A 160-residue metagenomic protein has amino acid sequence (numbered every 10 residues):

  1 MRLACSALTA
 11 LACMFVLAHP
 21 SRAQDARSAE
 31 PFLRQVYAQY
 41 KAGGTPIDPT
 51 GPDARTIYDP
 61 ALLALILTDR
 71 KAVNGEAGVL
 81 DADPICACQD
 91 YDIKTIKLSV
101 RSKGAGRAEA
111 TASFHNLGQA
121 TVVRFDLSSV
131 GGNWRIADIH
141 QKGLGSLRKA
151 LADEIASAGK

Functional and structural regions predicted by a protein language model:
M1-A4: Positively charged n-region of N-terminal signal peptides that target proteins for export
S6-V16: Bacterial N-terminal signal peptides
H19-A23: Sec/Tat signal peptide C-region and signal peptidase I cleavage site
Q24, Y58-Q119: Surface-exposed, charged secondary-structure patches
A26-T45: Short, aromatic-enriched amphipathic alpha-helices that serve as compact interaction elements
S28-L33, A54, L147, L151: Stable alpha-helical elements in mature extracytoplasmic
L98, V122-S128: Hydrophobic/aromatic beta-strand elements that line small-molecule binding cavities or substrate pockets in beta-rich
K103-R107, T111, L117-A120, D138-K160: Low-complexity, intrinsically disordered terminal/linker segments enriched in charged and Gly/Pro repeats
